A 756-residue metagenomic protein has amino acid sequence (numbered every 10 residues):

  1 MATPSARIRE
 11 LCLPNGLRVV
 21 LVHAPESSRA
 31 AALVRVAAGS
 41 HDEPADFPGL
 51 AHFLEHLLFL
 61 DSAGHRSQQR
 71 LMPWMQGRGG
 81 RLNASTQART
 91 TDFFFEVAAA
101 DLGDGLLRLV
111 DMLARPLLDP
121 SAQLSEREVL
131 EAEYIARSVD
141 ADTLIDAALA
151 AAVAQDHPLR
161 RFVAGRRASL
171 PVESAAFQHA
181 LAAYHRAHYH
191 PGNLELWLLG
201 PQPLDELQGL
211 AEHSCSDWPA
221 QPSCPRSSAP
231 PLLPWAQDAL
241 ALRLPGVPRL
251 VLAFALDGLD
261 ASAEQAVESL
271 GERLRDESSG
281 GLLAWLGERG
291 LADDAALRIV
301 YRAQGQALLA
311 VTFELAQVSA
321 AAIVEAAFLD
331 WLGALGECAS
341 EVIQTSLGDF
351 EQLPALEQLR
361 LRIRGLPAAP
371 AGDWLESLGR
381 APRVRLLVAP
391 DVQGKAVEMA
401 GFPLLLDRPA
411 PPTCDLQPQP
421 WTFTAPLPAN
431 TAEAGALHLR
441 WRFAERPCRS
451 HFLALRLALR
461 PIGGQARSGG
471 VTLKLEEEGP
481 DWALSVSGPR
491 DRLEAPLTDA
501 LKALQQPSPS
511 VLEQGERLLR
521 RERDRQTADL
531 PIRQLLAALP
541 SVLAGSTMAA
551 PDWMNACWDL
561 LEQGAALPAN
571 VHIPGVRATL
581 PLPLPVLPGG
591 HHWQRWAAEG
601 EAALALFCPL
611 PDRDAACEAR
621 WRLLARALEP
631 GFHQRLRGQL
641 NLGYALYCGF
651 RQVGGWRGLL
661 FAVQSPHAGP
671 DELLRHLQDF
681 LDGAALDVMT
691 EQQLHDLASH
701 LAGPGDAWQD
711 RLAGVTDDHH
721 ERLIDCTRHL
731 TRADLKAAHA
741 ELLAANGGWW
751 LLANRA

Functional and structural regions predicted by a protein language model:
M1-I8, P14: Short, low-structural-confidence N-terminal segments
A2-S5, G77, L233-W235: Short solvent-exposed loop/turn micro-motifs enriched in small/polar/acidic residues
G16, H23-W74, E133, S262-L274 (+4 more regions): Active/ligand-binding-proximal structured segments within catalytic/core domains that scaffold catalytic residues
R18-V22, L387-V388: Short hydrophobic-aromatic micro-motifs
V22-E26, N83-S85, A241-G246, V300-Q304 (+4 more regions): Short glycine/proline-enriched loop/turn "hinge" motifs that connect secondary-structure elements and lie
L33-R35, S223-L283, R360-I363, L387-L457 (+1 more regions): His/Glu-based metal-binding/catalytic segments typifying zinc-dependent metallopeptidases
A38-S40, L256-G258, L315-Q317, W441-E445 (+3 more regions): Beta-strand elements of well-folded, non-transmembrane domains
D61, R66-R226, L250, E272 (+4 more regions): Charge-rich, well-structured scaffold segments of protease-associated domains
